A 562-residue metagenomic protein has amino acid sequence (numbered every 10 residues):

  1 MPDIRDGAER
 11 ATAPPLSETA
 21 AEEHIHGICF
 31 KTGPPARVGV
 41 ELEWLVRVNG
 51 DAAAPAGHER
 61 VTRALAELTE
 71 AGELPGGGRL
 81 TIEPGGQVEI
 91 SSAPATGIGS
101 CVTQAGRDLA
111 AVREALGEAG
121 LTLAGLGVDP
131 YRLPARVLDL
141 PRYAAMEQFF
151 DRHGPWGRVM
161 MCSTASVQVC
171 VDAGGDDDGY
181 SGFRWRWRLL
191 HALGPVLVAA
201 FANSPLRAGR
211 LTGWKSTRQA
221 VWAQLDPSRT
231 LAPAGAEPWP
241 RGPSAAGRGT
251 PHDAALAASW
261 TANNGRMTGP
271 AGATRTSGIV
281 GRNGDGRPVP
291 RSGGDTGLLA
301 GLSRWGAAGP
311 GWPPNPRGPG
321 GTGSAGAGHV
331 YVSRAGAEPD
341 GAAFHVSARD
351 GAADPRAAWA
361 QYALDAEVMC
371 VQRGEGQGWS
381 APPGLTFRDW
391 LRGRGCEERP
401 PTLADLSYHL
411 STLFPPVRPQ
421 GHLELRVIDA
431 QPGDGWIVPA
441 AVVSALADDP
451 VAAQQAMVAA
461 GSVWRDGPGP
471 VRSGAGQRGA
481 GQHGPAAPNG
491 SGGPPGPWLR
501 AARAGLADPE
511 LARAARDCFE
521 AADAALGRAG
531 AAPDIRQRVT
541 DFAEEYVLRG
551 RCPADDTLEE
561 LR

Functional and structural regions predicted by a protein language model:
M1-G157, S163-A165, W185-R188, P195 (+7 more regions): Terminal catalytic/cofactor-binding subdomain
P2-A11, L16-G27, R241-T261, N283 (+7 more regions): Cationic, histidine-enriched alpha-helical/coil surfaces that engage anionic ligands
L45, Q168-C170, E424-R426: Structured core elements
I90, M267, I279-V280, V289 (+2 more regions): Short hydrophobic transmembrane-like helices used for membrane targeting/insertion
G127-A135, D139-G154, M160-M161, C170-T261 (+2 more regions): Loop-rich catalytic cores of soluble enzymes, especially ATP-dependent carboxylate-amine ligases and other
A262-S292: Long, intrinsically disordered, low-complexity tracts enriched in Ser/Thr with interspersed Pro and often acidic
G272-R275, G286-P290, A307-T322, S473-A480 (+1 more regions): Compositionally biased, low-complexity flexible segments
R394-P401, L413-A456: Long, repeat-rich segments with strong aromatic
